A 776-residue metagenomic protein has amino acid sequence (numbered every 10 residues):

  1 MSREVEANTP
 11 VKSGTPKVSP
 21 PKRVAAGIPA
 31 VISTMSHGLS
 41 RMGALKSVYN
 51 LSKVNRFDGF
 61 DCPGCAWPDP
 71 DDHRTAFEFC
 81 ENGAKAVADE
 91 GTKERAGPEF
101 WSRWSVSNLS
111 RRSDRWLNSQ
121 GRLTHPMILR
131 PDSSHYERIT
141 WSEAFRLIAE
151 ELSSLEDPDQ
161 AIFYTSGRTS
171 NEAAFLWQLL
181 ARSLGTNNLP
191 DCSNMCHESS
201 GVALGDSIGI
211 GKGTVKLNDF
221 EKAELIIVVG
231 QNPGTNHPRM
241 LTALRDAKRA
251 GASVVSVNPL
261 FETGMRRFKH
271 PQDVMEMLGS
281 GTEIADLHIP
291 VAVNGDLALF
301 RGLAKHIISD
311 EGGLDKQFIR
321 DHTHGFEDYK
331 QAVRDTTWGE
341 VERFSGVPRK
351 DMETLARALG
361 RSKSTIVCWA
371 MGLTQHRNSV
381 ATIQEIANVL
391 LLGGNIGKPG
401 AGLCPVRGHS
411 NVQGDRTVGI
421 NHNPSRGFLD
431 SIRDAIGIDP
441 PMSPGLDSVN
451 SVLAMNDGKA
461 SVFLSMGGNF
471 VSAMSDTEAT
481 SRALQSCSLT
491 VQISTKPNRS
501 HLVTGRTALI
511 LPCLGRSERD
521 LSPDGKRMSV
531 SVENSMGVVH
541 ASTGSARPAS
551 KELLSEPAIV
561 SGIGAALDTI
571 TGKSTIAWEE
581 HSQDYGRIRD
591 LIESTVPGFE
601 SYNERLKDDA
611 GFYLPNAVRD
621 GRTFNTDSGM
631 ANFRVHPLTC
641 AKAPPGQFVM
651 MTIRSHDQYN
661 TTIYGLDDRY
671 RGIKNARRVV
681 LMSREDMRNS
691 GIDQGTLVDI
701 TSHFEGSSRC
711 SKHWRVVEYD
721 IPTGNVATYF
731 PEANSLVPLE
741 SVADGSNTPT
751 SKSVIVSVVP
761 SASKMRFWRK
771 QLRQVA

Functional and structural regions predicted by a protein language model:
M1-G59, C65: Intrinsically disordered, low-structural-confidence terminal and linker regions
R3-V31, G121-N411, V418, I432-R619 (+1 more regions): Cofactor-pocket helix-loop regions in the catalytic cores of large enzyme subunits
D89-H135: Low-complexity, highly charged intrinsically disordered N-terminal segments that act as targeting/localization
R112, W116-P131, M651-V679: Glycine-rich loop/turn
E579-R669: Long, low-complexity segments enriched in small/aliphatic residues
H713-V717: Short beta-strand-centered aromatic/proline hotspots
D720-A733: Short, solvent-exposed secondary-structure boundary/capping segments
G745-A776: Long, low-complexity intrinsically disordered regions
